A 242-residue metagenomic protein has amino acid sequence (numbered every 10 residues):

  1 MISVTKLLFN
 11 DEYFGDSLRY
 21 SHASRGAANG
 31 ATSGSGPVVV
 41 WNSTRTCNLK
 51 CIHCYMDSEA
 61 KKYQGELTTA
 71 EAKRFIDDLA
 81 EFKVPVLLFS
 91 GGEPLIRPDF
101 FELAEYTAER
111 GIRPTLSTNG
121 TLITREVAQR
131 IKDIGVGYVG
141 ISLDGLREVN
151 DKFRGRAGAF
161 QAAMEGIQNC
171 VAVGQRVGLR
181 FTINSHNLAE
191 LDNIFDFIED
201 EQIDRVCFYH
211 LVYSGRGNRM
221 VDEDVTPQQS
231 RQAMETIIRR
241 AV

Functional and structural regions predicted by a protein language model:
M1-A60, D77-A80: N-terminal pre-core extensions flanking Radical SAM catalytic domains
G30-G34, E66, I141: Short helix-capping and inter-helix turn/linker motifs at the boundaries of alpha-helical repeat units
A31, S214-V242: A C-terminal junction/extension of Radical SAM enzymes
C51, I167, M234: Short amphipathic alpha-helical/adjacent loop interface patches that line ligand and macromolecule-binding sites
S58, Y63-G65, K152: Conserved catalytic-core motifs of eukaryotic protein kinase domains, centered on the activation segment
T69-S90, R97-T226: Radical SAM/AdoMet-radical enzyme domain recognition
